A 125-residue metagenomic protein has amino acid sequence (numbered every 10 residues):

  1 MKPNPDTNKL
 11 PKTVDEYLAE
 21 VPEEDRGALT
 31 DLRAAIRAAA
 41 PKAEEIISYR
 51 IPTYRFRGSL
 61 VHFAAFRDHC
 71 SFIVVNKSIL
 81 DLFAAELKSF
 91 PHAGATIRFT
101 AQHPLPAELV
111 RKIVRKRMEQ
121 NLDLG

Functional and structural regions predicted by a protein language model:
M1-G125: Charge-dense, helix-prone N-terminal extensions
